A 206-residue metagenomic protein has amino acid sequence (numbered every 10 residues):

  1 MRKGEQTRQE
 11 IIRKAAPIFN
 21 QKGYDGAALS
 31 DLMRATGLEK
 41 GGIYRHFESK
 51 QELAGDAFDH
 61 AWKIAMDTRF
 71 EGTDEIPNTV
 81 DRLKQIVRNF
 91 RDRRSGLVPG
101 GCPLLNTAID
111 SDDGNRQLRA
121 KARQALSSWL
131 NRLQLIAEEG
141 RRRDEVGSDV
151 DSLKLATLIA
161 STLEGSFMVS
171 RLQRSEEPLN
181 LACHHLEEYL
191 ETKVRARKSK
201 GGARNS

Functional and structural regions predicted by a protein language model:
M1-K22, G26-L38, Q51-E52: Basic, helix-initiating cap at the start of DNA-binding domains
M1-Q6, V194-S206: N-terminal intrinsically disordered/low-complexity leader segments
F19, A28-L29, K40, K50 (+3 more regions): Amphipathic alpha-helical segments enriched in hydrophobic/aromatic and basic residues that form the DNA-contacting
D56, F70-G100, S152-I159, K200: Hydrophobic alpha-helical connector segments
M66, D81, R116-R142, K154 (+1 more regions): Amphipathic alpha-helical packing segments from all-alpha helical-bundle domains
R93, E139, I159-E177, Y189-K198: Amphipathic C-terminal alpha-helical segment
G96-Q117: Amphipathic alpha-helical segments used for helix-helix packing
